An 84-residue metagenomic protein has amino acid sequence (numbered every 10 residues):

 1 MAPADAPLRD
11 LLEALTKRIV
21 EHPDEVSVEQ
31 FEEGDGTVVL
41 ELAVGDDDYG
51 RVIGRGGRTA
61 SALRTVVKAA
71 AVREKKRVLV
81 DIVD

Functional and structural regions predicted by a protein language model:
M1-Y49, A62, V66-D84: RNA-contacting regions in translation and RNA-metabolism proteins, encompassing KH/S1 modules where present
I53-G57: Glycine-centered tight-turn and secondary-structure capping sites
